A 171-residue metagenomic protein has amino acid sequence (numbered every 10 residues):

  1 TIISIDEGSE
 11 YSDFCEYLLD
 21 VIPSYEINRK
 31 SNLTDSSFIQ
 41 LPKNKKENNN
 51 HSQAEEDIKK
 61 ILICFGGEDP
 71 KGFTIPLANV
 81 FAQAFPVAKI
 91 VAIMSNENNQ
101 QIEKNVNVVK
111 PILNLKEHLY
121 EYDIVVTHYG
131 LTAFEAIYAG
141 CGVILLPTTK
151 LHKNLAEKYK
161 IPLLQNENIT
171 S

Functional and structural regions predicted by a protein language model:
T1-Y11: Extended catalytic core of nucleotide-activated donor transferases of GT-like folds
S9-E16, Y25-S31, N98-N105, E135-A136 (+1 more regions): Short loop/helix-cap segments at secondary-structure boundaries that form the rim of catalytic
F14-G72: A nucleotide-sugar donor-handling region in carbohydrate enzymes
P23, G130, P147: Short glycine-/small-residue-rich Rossmann-like dinucleotide-binding loops
E56-Y122: Donor-nucleotide binding loops and adjacent catalytic segments primarily of GT-B fold Leloir glycosyltransferases
Y120-L131, C141-G142: Acidic donor-binding loop of glycosyltransferase active sites
A133-S171: Catalytic binding pocket for nucleotide-activated donors in carbohydrate/polymer assembly enzymes
